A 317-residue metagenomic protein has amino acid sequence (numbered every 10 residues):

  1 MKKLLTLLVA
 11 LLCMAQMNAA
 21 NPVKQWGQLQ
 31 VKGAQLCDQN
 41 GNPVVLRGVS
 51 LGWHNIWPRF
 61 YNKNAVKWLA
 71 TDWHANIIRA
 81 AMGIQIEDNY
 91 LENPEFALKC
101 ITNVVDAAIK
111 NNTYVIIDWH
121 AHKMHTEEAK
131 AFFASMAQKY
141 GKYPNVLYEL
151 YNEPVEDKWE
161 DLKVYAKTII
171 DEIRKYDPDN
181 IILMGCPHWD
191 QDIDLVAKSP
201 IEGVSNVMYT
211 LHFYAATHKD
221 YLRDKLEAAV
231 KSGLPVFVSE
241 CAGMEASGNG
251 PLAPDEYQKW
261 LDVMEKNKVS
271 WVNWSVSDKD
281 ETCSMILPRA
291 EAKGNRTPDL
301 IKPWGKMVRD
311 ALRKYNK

Functional and structural regions predicted by a protein language model:
L4-C13: Sec-dependent N-terminal signal peptides
M17-A20: Boundary at the C-terminal end of the N-terminal hydrophobic targeting segment
V23-L29, W53, P58, N76 (+6 more regions): Extracellular glycoside hydrolase catalytic/binding regions
K32-K110: Active-site-adjacent substrate/metal-binding segments within catalytic domains of carbohydrate-active enzymes
A80-A81, D118, G185: Structural motif
G83-D88, V105, W119-A131: Aromatic-lined carbohydrate-binding surfaces of glycoside hydrolases
N93-A97, I117, K123-H125: Catalytic nucleophile-loop/oxyanion-hole region of alpha/beta-hydrolase and closely related hydrolase-like folds
